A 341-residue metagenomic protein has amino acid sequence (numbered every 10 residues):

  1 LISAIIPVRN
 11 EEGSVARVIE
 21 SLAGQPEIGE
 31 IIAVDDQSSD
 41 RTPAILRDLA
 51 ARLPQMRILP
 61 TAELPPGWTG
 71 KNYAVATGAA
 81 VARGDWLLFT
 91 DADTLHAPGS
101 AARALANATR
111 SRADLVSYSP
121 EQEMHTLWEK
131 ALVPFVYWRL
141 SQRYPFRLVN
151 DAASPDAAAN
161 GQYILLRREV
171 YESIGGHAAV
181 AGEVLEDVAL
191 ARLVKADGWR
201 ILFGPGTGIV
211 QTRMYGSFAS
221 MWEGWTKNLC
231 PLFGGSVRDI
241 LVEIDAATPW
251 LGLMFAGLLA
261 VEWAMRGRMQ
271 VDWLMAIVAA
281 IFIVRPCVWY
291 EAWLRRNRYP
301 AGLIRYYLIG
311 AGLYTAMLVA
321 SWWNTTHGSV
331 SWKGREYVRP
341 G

Functional and structural regions predicted by a protein language model:
I2-S3, E30: Cell-envelope/extracellular polymer assembly enzymes that use nucleotide-activated donors
I6-E20, Q37: Active-site beta-to-alpha loop of glycosyltransferases that engages the nucleotide-sugar donor
E20-G29: Short, acidic, metal-binding catalytic loop of nucleotide-sugar glycosyltransferases
D35-I45, E63: A conserved acidic beta->alpha catalytic loop
R41, A92-N107: Acidic donor-binding/catalytic loop of UDP-sugar-dependent glycosyltransferases, especially processive GT2
V75, L87: Short aromatic/hydrophobic "clamp" motif used to bind/position activated sugar donors
A108, D114-S141, E169-E172, H177-I240 (+1 more regions): Catalytic donor/gating beta->alpha subdomain of glycosyltransferases that bind UDP-sugars
E243, A247-H327: Membrane-embedded multi-pass helical conduit in multi-pass membrane proteins, especially envelope-biosynthetic
